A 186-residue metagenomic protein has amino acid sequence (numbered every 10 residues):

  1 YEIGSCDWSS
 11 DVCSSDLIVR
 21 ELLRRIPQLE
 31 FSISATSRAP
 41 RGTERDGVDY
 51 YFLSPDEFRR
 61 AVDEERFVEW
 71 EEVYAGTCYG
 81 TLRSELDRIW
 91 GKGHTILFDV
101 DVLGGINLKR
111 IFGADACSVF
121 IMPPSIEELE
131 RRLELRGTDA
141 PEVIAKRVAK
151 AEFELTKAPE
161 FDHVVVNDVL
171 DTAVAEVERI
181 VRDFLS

Functional and structural regions predicted by a protein language model:
Y1-V12: Single conserved hydrophobic/aromatic residue that forms the stacking wall/gate of nucleotide- or nucleobase-binding
S15-P27: A conserved segment at the C-terminal end of the G1
V19-L22, L108-K109, L129, L133 (+1 more regions): Hydrophobic packing residues within well-ordered alpha-helices of enzyme cores
P27-L29, F112-C117, P159-F161: Short glycine-/polar-rich loops that comprise or flank the Walker A/P-loop and associated switch/sensor motifs
T36-I96, V102-I106: ATP-dependent small-molecule kinase phosphotransfer cores that center on conserved nucleotide phosphate-binding segments
T36-P40, V102-G104, P123-E128, L170-T172: Conserved nucleotide-binding/hydrolysis micro-motifs of P-loop NTPases
L97-D101, F112-L135: Conserved phosphate-donor/acceptor-positioning beta-strand/loop module used by diverse small-molecule
R131-D139, F153-S186: NTP-dependent small-molecule kinase module
